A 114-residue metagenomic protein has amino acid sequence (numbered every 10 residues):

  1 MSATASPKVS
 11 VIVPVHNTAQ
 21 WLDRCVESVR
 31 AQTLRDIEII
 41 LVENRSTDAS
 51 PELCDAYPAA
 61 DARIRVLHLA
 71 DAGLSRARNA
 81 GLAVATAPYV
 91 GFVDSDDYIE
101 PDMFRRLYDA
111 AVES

Functional and structural regions predicted by a protein language model:
M1-R30: N-proximal low-complexity "stem/linker" segments adjacent to membrane-targeting elements
S10-V13, I40-L41, H68: Short hydrophobic beta-strand elements that form part of the catalytic alpha/beta core underpinning NDP-sugar/donor
D23, D48-A56, Y98, D102: Acidic helix N-cap motif at the loop->helix transition within catalytic regions of sugar-transfer enzymes
S28, R35, E43-E52, D94: A conserved acidic beta->alpha catalytic loop
L69-A70, V93-S95: Catalytic metal- and UDP-sugar-binding loop of GT-A-like glycosyltransferases, i.e., residues flanking the conserved
L69-A85: Glycine-rich, basic loop-to-helix element that forms the pyrophosphate-binding segment of sugar-nucleotide handling
V90: Short aromatic/hydrophobic "clamp" motif used to bind/position activated sugar donors
D102-S114: Conserved donor NDP-sugar-binding/catalytic core segment of glycosyltransferases
